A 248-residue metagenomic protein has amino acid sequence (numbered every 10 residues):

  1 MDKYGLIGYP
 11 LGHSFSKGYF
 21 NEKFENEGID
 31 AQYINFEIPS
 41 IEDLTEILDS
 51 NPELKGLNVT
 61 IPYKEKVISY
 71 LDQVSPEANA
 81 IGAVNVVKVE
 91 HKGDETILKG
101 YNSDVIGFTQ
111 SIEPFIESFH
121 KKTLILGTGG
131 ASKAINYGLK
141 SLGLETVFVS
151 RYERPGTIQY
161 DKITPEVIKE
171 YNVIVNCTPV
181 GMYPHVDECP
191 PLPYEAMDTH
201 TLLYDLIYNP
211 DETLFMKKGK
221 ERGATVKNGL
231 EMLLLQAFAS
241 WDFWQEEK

Functional and structural regions predicted by a protein language model:
D2-F115: Phosphate/diphosphate ligand-binding glycine-rich loop within oxidoreductases
G8, N102-V105, I112, I116 (+2 more regions): Glycine-rich adenosine-cofactor-binding loop
I34, L124, V147: Conserved beta-strand positions in the Rossmann-like core of class I SAM-dependent methyltransferases
V87, H91-E95, L144, D198-T201 (+1 more regions): A short helix->loop->beta-strand "cap" motif at the edges of active sites that frequently abuts
Q110-S111, T225-K248: Active-site capping/gating segments
S141-Q159: NAD(P)-binding Rossmann-fold cofactor-contacting core
G156-K227, E231: Rossmann-like adenosine-cofactor binding region
